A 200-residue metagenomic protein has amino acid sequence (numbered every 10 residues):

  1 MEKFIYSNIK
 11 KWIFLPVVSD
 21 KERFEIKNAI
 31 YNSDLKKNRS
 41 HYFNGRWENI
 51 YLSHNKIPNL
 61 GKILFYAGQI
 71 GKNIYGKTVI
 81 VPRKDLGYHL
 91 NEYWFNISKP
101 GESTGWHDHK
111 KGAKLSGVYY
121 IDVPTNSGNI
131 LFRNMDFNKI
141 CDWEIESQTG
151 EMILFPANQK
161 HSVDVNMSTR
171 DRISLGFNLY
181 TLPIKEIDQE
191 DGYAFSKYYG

Functional and structural regions predicted by a protein language model:
M1-L86, F195: Non-heme Fe(II)/2-oxoglutarate
G87-L154, N158-Q159, D164, R170-S174 (+1 more regions): Catalytic core of non-heme Fe(II) oxygenases with the double-stranded beta-helix
